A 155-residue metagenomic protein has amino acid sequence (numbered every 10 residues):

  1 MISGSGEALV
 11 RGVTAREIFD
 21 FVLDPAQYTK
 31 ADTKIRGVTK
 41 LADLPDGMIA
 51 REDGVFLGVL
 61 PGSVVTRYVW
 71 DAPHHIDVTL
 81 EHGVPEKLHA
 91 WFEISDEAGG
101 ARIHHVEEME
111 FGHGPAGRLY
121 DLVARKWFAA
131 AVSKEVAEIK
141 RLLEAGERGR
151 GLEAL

Functional and structural regions predicted by a protein language model:
M1-D46, L155: Hydrophobic ligand-binding cavity/cleft-lining segments
S3-S5, A50-R51, L60-V65, E86-W91: Short, surface-exposed coil-to-beta transition loops
G12-R16, K40-D46, V69-H74, E93-R102 (+1 more regions): A short, structured loop/turn motif at beta-sheet edges
I18-F21, Y28, A50, Y68 (+3 more regions): Hydrophobic pocket/interface hotspot
A50-F56, I76-G83: Short beta-strand segments that buttress and anchor functional surface loops
V55-S63, F111-P115: Short, cysteine-centered beta-strand-loop-beta hairpins and adjacent loop/turn segments enriched in charged/polar
L80-K134, R150-L152: Beta-strand/loop substructures that line and gate deep hydrophobic ligand-binding cavities in soluble
E138-L155: Short, highly charged C-terminal tails/helix-capping segments
